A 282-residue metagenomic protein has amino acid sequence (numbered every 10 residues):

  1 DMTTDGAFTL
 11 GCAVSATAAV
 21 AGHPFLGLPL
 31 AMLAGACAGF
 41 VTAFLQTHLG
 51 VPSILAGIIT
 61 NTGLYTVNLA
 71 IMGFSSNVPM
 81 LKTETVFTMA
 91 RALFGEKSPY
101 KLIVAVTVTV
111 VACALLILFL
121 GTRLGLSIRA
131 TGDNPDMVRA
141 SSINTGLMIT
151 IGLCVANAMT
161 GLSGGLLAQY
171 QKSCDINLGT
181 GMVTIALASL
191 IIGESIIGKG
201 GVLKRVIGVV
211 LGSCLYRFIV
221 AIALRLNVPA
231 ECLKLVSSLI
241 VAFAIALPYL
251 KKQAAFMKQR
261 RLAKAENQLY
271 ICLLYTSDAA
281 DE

Functional and structural regions predicted by a protein language model:
T3-H48, M72, A90-G95, G200-G201 (+1 more regions): Membrane-embedded helix boundary and interhelical linker motif in transport proteins
P24-T62, T109-V111, G212, Y216: Alpha-helical transmembrane segments within multi-pass membrane transporters and channels
F25-L33, L55, I103-T107, T150-C154 (+3 more regions): Hydrophobic alpha-helical transmembrane segments
A38, S98-L178, V183: Helix-loop-helix "hairpin" substructures at the membrane interface of multi-pass membrane proteins
A38-K82, R123, K172-I176, A188-I207: Short loop segments and helix-boundary regions at transmembrane helix junctions of multi-pass inner-membrane proteins
S53, G57, N61-G121, T150-I151 (+3 more regions): Transmembrane helix-bundle core of multi-pass membrane transporters and related energy-transducing complexes
N157-L235: Transmembrane alpha-helical segments in multi-pass inner-membrane proteins
Y275-E282: Conserved small/polar residues in nucleotide/adenosyl-binding loops
